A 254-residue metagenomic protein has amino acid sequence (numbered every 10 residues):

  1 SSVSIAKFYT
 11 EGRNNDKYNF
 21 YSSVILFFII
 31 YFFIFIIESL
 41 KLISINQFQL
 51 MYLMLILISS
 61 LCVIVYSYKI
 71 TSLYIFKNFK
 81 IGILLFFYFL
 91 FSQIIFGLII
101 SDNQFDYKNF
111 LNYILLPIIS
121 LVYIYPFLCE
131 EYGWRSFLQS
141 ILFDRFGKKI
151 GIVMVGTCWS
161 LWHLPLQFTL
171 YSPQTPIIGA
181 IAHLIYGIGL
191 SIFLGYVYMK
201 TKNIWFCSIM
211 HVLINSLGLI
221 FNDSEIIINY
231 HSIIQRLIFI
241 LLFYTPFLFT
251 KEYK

Functional and structural regions predicted by a protein language model:
S1-K7, N14-Y66, N112-I118, Y230-L242: Alpha-helical transmembrane segments in multi-pass membrane proteins
S2-I5, L138, L190-L194: Hydrophobic/aromatic residues in alpha-helical transmembrane segments
A6-N14, Y68-S72, F247-K254: Membrane-interface capping segments at transmembrane-helix boundaries
D16-I25, F76-L84, I150: Cytoplasmic-side transmembrane-helix entry/capping segments in multi-pass membrane proteins
L26-S39, F86-L98, T157-L166, V212-N222: Aromatic-anchored segments of alpha-helical transmembrane domains
E38-Y132, Q139-S140, D144-R145, Y171-I178 (+1 more regions): Juxtamembrane helix-loop-helix connectors linking adjacent transmembrane helices in multi-pass membrane enzymes
L128-C158, L170, M199-N203: Membrane-interface helix/loop boundary segments of multi-pass membrane proteins
K149-G156, P176-R236, I240: Functionally important transmembrane alpha-helices
